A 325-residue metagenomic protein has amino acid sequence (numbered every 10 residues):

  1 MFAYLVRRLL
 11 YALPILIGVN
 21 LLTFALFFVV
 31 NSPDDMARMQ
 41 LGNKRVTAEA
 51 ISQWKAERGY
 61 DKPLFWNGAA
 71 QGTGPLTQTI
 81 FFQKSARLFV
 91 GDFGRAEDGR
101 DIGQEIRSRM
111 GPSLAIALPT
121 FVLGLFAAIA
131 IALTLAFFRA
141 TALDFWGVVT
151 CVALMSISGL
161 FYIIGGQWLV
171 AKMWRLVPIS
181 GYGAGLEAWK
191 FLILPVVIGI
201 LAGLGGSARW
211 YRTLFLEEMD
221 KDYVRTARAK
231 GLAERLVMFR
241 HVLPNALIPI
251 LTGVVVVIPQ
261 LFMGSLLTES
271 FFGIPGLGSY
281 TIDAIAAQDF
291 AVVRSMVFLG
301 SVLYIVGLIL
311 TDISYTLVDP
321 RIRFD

Functional and structural regions predicted by a protein language model:
M1-V29, R235: Internal alpha-helical transmembrane segments
F2-A3, M110-L143, G159, G183-D325: Alpha-helical transmembrane segments of integral membrane proteins, especially multi-pass inner/plasma-membrane
L5, L9, A50, W54 (+10 more regions): Hydrophobic alpha-helical segments of integral membrane proteins, encompassing both true transmembrane helices
A12, R109, S113, V149-V152 (+2 more regions): Residue-level signal for discrete positions within transmembrane alpha-helices of multi-pass small-molecule
L16-L21, V152-I163, G253-V257: Hydrophobic alpha-helical membrane-insertion segments
L16-L76, W174-A188: Hydrophobic alpha-helical transmembrane segments of membrane transport/permease proteins and related membrane-embedded
A25-D34, R87, V149-P178, I198-L204 (+1 more regions): Membrane-water interface segments at the C-terminal ends of transmembrane alpha-helices in multi-pass inner-membrane
P63-I129: An internal, D/E-rich "acidic patch" concept
